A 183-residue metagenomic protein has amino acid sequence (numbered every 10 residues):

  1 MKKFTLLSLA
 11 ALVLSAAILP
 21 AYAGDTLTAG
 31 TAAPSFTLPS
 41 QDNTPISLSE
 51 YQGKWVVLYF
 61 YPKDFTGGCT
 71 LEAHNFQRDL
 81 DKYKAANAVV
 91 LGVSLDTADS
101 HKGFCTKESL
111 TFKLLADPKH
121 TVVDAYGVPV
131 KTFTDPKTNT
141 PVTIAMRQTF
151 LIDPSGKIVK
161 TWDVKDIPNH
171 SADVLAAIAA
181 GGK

Functional and structural regions predicted by a protein language model:
F4-S35: N-proximal helix/coil linker or "cap" segments that precede and/or mark the start of modular domains
L27, S40-Q41, I152-D153: Short, acidic, Ser/Thr-enriched surface-loop or helix-capping motifs
A33-P34, W55, M146-Q148: Short loop/turn microsegments at loop-to-beta-strand junctions
F36-W55: A short beta-strand-turn-helix
S49-G67: Short active-site neighborhood of thiol/selenol oxidoreductases, capturing the structured segment around
T70-V122: Structural microenvironment flanking redox-active thiols in thiol-disulfide oxidoreductases
N139-K183: Thiol-/selenol-based redox modules, centered on thioredoxin-like and closely related oxidoreductase domains
